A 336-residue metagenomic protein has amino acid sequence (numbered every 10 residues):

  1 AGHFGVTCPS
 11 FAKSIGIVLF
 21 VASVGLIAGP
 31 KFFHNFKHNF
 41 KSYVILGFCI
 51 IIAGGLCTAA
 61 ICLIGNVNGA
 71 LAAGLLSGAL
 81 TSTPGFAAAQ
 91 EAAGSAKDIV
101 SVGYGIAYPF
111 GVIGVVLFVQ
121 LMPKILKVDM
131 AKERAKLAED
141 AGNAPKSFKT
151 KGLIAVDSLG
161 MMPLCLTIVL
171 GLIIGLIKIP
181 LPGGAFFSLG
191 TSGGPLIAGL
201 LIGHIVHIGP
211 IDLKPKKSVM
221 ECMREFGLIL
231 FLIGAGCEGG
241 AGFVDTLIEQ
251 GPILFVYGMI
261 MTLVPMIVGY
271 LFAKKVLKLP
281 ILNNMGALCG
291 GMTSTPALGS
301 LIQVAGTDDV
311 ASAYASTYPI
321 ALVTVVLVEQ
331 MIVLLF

Functional and structural regions predicted by a protein language model:
A1-S10, L19, T150, M161-V219: Structural signature of multi-pass alpha-helical membrane transport proteins
H3, P9-N39, I197-P210, M220-L247: Hydrophobic transmembrane alpha-helices of secondary-active transporters and Na+-translocating membrane complexes
H3, T7, K31-F32, I64-N66 (+5 more regions): Transmembrane helix-loop junctions at the membrane interface of multipass transporters and ion channels
T7-A22, A70-S77, F186-L200, F226 (+1 more regions): Structural signature of hydrophobic alpha-helical transmembrane segments
A12-F20, H38-I50, A72-S77, G190 (+2 more regions): Cytoplasmic-side transmembrane-helix entry/capping segments in multi-pass membrane proteins
P30-T58, Y108, A241-I267, Y318-P319: Entry/N-cap segments of selected transmembrane alpha helices and their immediately preceding amphipathic helices
I61, G65-P109, L277-I320: Alpha-helical membrane segments and immediately flanking helix-loop junctions that form or couple to the substrate/ion
P123-L164, P210-I211: Intrinsically disordered, low-complexity non-transmembrane regions of multi-pass membrane transporters
